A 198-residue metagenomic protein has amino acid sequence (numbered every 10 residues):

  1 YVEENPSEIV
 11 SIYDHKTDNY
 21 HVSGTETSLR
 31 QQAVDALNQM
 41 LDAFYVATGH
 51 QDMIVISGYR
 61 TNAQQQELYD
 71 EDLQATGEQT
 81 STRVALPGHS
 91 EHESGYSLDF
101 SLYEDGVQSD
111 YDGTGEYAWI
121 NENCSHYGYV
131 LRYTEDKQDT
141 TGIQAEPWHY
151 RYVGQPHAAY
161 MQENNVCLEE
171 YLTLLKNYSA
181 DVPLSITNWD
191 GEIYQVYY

Functional and structural regions predicted by a protein language model:
Y1-G58, N62-Y198: Extracytoplasmic cell-surface/polysaccharide-interacting catalytic and binding patches
